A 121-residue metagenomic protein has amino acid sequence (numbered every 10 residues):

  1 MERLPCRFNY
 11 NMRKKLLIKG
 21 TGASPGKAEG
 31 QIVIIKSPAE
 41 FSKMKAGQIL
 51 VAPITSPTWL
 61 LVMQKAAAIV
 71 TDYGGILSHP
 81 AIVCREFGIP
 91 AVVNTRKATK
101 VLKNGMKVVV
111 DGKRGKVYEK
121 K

Functional and structural regions predicted by a protein language model:
M1-M12, G20: C-terminal amphipathic alpha-helical interaction region
I18, G22-K43, G47-Q48, I54-T55 (+1 more regions): Acidic, glycine-rich flexible loop/linker segments
